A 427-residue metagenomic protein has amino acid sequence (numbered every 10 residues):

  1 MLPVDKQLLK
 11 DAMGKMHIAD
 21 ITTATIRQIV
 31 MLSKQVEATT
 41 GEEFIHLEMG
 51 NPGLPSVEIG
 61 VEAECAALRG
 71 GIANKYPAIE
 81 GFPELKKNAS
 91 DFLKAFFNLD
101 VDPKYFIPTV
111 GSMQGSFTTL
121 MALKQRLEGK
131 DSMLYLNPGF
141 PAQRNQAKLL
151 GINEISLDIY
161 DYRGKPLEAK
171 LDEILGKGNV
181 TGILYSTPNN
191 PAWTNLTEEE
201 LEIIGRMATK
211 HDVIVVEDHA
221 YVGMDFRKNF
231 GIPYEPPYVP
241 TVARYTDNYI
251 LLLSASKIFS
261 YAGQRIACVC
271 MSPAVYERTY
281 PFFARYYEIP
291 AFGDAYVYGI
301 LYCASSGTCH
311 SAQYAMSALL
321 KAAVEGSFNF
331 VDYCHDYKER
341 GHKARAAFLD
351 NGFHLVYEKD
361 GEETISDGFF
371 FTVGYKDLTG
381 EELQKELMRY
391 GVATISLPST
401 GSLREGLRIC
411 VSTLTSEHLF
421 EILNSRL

Functional and structural regions predicted by a protein language model:
L2-L9, K15-Q114, T118, L320-S327: N-terminal small-domain helix-loop-helix segment of the aminotransferase-like
I29, L47, E64, A89 (+13 more regions): Generic structural signal for small/hydrophobic residues in well-ordered secondary structure, especially within
G50-L54, F82, M113, F140-P141 (+9 more regions): Short, solvent-exposed loop/turn segments at secondary-structure junctions
I72-H211, V216, V222-T246, I250 (+2 more regions): Conserved core of the PLP fold type I
K87, D91, A95, L99-V101 (+2 more regions): PLP-dependent enzyme catalytic core of the Aspartate aminotransferase-like
R244-H335: Conserved core segment of the aminotransferase class I/II
A255-S256, Y357-E362, L397-S399: Short, solvent-exposed loop/turn elements at beta->coil junctions and helix N-caps that rim active or binding pockets
H310-Q313, S317, F330-L349, L355-G374: Conserved glycine-rich beta-strand-loop-beta hairpin in the small C-terminal domain of fold type I
